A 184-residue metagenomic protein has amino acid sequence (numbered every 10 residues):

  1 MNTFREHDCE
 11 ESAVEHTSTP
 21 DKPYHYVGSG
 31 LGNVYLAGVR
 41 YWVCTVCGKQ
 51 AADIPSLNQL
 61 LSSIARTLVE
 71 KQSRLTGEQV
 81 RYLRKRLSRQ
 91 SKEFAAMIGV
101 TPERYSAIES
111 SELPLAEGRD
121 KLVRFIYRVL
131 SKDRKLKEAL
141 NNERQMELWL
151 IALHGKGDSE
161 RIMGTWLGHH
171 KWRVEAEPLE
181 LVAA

Functional and structural regions predicted by a protein language model:
M1-T67: N-terminal cysteine/histidine-rich coordination modules
A65-R84: A short, Lys/Arg-rich alpha-helix, primarily the initiator
L83, Q90-A96, Y105: Short alpha-helical "recognition helix" segments of helix-turn-helix
G99-L115, V123: Recognition helix of helix-turn-helix/homeodomain-like DNA-binding domains that insert into the DNA major groove
I126-A184: Long C-terminal interaction/binding lobes of large macromolecular proteins
